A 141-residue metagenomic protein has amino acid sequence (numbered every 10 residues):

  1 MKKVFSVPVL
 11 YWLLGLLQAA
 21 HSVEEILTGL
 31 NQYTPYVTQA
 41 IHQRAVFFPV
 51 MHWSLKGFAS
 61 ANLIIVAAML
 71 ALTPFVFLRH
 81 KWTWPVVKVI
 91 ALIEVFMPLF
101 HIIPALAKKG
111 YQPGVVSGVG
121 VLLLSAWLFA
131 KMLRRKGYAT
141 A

Functional and structural regions predicted by a protein language model:
K2-T28: N-terminal signal-anchor transmembrane alpha helix
L30-V50: Membrane-interface interhelical connector segments
V46-A67, G114: A loop-to-helix transmembrane entry motif
A67-P85: Juxtamembrane helix-break-helix junctions at the cytosolic face of small multi-pass alpha-helical membrane proteins
F77-L78, L99-K108: Juxtamembrane "helix-exit" motif on the non-cytosolic side of transmembrane helices
P85-I102, V119-S125: Hydrophobic alpha-helical membrane segments
A105-V121: Non-cytosolic membrane-interface motifs at loop->transmembrane helix junctions
L123-A141: Membrane-water interface at the C-terminal end of transmembrane alpha helices
